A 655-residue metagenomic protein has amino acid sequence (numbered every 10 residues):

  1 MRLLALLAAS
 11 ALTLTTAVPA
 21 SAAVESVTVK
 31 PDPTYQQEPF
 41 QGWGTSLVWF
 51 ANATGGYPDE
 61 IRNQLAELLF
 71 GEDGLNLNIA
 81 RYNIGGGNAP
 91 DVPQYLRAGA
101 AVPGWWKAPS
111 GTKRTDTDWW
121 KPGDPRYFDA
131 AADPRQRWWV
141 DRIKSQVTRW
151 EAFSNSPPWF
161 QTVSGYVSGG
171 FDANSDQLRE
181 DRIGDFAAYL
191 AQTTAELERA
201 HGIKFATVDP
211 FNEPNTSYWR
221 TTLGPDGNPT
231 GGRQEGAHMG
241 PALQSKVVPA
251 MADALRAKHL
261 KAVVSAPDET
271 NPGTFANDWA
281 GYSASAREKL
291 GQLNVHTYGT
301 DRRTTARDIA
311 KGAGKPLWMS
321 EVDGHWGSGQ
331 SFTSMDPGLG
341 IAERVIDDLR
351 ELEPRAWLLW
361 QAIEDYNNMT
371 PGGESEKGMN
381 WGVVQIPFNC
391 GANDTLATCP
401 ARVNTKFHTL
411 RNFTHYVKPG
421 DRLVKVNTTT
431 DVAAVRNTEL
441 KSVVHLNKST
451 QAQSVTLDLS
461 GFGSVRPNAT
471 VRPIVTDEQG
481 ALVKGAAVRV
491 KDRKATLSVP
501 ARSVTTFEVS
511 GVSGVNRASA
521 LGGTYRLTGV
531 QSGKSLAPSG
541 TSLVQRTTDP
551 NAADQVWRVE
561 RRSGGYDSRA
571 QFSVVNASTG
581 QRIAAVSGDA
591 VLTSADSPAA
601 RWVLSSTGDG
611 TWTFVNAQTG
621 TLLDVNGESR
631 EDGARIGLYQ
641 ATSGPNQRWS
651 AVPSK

Functional and structural regions predicted by a protein language model:
M1-A23: Secretory targeting and sorting signals
V24-A206, P210, P249: N-terminal catalytic cores of secreted or lumenal carbohydrate-active enzymes
D185-Q192, E196-K204, P214-W326: Active-site neighborhood of glycoside hydrolase catalytic domains
P316-T409, V426-T428: Aromatic/acidic polysaccharide-binding cleft in carbohydrate-active enzymes
D394-L440, Q479: Glycan-recognition and catalytic regions of carbohydrate-active enzymes
V426-P467, R502: Carbohydrate-binding surface patches
V488-N516: C-terminal beta-strand-rich structural cap/linker in extracellular carbohydrate-active enzymes
G514-K655: Lectin-like carbohydrate-binding module/patch detector with strong preference for beta-trefoil
